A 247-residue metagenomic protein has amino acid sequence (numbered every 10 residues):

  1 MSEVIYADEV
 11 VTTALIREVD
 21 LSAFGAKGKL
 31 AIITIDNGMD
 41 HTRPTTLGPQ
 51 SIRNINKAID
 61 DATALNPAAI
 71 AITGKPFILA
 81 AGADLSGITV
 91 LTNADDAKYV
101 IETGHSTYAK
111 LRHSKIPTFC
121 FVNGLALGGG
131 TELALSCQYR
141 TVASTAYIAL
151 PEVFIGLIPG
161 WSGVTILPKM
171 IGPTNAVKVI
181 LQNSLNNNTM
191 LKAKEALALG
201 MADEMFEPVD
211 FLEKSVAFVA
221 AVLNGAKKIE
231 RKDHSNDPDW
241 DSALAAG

Functional and structural regions predicted by a protein language model:
M1-T34, E132, A176-G247: Amphipathic alpha-helical segments at domain termini/boundaries
M1-T73, A109: Conserved CoA-thioester-binding segment of acyl-CoA-metabolizing enzymes
N37, T73-T107, A126, F154-L157: Glycine- (often His-adjacent) and acidic-residue-rich active-site loop that binds/positions the CoA thioester
I72, D84, L133-A134, A196: Hydrophobic/aromatic residues within transmembrane alpha-helices of multi-pass small-molecule transporters
S86-N93, E132, C137-A143, P168-M170: A glycine- and small-aliphatic-rich helix-loop capping segment at beta-alpha/alpha-beta transitions that lines
L111-P159, N183-M190: Glycine-rich beta-to-alpha active-site loop
Q138-G160, V164, P173, G200-S215: Gly/Pro- and small hydrophobic-enriched strand-loop and loop-to-helix capping segments that sit at the rims
